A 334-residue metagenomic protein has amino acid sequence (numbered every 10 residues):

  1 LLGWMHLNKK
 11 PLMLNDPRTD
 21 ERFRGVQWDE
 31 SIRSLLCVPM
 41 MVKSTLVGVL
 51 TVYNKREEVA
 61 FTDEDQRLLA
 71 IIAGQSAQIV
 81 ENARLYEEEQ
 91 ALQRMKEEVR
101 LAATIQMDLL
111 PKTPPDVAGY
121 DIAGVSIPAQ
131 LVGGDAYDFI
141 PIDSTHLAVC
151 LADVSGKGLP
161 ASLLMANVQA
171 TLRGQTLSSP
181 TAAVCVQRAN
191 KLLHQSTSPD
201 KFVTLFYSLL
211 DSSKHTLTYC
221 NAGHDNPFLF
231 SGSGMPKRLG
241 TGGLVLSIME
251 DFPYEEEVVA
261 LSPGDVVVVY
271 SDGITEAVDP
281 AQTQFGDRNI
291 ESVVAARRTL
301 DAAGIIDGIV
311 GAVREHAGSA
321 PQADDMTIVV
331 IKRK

Functional and structural regions predicted by a protein language model:
L1-L12, R18, L239-G242: Acidic/proline- and glycine-rich, intrinsically disordered low-complexity segments that serve as regulatory linkers
K10, N15-S34, L192, M249: Signal-transducing coupling segments at domain and membrane junctions
R33, V49-V59, D65, V154 (+1 more regions): Short beta-strand-to-loop transition segments that serve as allosteric relay/switch motifs in sensory/regulatory domains
R33-V42, L46-G48: A short, aliphatic-rich beta-strand micro-motif
E64, I79-E97: Short alpha-helical interdomain "coupling" segment at the junction between an upstream regulatory sensor module
A70-A77: Allosteric cytosolic regulatory segments
Q90-V268, G318-K334: … and, occasionally, acidic/histidine-rich disordered N-termini of signaling adaptors
F206, E257-V269, I274-K334: C-terminal catalytic subdomain
